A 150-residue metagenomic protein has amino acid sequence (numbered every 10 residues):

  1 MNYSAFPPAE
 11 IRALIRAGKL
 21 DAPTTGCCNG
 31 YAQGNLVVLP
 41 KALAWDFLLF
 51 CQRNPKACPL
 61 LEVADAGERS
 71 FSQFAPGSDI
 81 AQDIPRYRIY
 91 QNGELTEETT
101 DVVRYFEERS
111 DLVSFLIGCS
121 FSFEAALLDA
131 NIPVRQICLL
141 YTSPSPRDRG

Functional and structural regions predicted by a protein language model:
N2-V103, S110, S114: Metallocofactor- and cofactor-centric catalytic cores in central/energy metabolism, strongly enriched
E107-E108, R147: Short, flexible active-site loops
C119-S120: Charged, alpha-helical interface segments at or near domain boundaries
A130-L139: Conserved, well-structured core segments that form or line functional sites
Y141-G150: Conserved small/polar residues in nucleotide/adenosyl-binding loops
